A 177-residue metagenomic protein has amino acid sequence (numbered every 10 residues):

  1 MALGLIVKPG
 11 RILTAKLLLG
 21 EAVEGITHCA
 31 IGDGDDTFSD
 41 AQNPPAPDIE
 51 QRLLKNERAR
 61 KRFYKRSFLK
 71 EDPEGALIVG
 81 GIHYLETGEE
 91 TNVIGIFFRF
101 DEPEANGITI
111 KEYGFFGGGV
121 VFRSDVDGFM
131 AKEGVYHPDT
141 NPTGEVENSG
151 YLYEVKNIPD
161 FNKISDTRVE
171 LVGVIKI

Functional and structural regions predicted by a protein language model:
M1-I110, G117-I177: Small cysteine-rich, disulfide-bonded extracellular modules of the LU/uPAR three-finger superfamily and closely related
